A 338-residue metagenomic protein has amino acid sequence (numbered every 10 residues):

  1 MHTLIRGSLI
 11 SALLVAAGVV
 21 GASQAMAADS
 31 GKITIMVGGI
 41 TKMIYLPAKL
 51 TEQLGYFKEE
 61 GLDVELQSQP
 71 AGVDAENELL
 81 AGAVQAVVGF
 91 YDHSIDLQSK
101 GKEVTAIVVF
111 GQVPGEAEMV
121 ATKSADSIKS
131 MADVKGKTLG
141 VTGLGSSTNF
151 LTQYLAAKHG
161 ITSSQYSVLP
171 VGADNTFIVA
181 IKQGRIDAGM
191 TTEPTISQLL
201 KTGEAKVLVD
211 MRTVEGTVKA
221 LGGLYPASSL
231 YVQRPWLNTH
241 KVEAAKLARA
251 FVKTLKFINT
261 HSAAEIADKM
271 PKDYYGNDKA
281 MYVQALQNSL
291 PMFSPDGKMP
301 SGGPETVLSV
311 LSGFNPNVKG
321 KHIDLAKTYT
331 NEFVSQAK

Functional and structural regions predicted by a protein language model:
M1-A12: Bacterial N-terminal signal peptides that target proteins for export
V20-A27: Sec/Tat signal peptide C-region and signal peptidase I cleavage site
A27-T162, S167-V171, A180-E193, E204 (+1 more regions): Short, glycine-/small- and polar/acidic-enriched structural segments that line small-molecule recognition paths
E59, T213-G223, L290-P300: Short, solvent-exposed loop/beta-turn-alpha elements that line the ligand-binding surface or hinge of extracytoplasmic
T176-P271: Pocket-lining segment of extracytoplasmic ligand-binding domains
L237-V318: Secondary-structure end/capping motifs
L308-K338: Conserved C-terminal helix/tail region of periplasmic/extracytoplasmic solute-binding proteins
